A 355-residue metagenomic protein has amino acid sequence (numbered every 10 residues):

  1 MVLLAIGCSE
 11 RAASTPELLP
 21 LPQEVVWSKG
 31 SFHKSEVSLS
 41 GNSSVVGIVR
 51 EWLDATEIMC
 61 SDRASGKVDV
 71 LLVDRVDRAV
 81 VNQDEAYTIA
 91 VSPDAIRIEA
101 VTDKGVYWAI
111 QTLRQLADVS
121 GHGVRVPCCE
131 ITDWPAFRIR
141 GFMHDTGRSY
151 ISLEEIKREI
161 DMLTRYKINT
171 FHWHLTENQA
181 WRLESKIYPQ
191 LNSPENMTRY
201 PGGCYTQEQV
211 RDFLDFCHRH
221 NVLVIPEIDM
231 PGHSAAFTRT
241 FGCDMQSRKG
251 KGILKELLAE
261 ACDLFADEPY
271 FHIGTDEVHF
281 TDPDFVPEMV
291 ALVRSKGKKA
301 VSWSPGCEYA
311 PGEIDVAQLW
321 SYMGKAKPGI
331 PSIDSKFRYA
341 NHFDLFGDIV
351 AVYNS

Functional and structural regions predicted by a protein language model:
M1-A5: Bacterial N-terminal signal peptides
C8-P135, A300-C307, P311-D315: Acidic, contiguous N-terminal accessory segments
L18-L21, V25-S28, S35, D212-D215 (+3 more regions): Substrate-binding groove of N-acetylhexosamine-processing glycoside hydrolases
S35-L39, G141-D145, C243, T275-D276: Glycine- and acidic
V45-I48, E155, Q209, F285 (+1 more regions): Residue-level preference for nonpolar/small residues embedded in alpha-helices
K67, E177-N178, M230-G232, C307 (+1 more regions): Conserved beta-strand edge residues that scaffold enzyme active sites
N82-Y270, E288, L292: Feature activates predominantly on carbohydrate-active enzymes
